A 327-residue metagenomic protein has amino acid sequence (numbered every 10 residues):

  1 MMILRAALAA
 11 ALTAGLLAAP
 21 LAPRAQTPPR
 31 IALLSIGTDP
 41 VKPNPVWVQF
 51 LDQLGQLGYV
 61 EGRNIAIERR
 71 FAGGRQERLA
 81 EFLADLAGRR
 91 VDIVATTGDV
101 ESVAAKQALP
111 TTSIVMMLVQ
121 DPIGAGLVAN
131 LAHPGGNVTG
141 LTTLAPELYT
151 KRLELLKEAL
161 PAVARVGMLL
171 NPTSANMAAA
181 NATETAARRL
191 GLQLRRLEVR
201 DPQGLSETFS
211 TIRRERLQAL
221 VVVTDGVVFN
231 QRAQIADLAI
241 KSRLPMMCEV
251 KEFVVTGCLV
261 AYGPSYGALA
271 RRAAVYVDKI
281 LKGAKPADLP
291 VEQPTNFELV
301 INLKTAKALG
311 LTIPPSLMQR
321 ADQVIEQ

Functional and structural regions predicted by a protein language model:
M1-Q327: Short hydrophobic alpha-helices and adjacent helix-cap/hinge residues
